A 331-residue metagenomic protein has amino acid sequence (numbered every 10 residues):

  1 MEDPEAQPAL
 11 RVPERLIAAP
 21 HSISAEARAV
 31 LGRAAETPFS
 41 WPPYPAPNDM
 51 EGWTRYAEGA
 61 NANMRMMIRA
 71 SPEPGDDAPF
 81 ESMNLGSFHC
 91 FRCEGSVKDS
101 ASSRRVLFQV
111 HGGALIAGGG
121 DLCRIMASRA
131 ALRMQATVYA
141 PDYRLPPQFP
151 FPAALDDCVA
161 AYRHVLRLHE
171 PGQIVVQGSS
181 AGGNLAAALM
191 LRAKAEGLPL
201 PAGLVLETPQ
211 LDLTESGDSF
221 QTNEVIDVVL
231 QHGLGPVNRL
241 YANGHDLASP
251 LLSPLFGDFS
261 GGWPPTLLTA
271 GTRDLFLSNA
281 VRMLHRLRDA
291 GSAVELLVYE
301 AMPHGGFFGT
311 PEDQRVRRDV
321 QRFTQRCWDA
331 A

Functional and structural regions predicted by a protein language model:
M1-K98, D329: A glycine/proline-hinged amphipathic helix-loop "lid/cap" segment that gates access to hydrophobic ligand pockets
P79-A331: Alpha/beta-hydrolase superfamily serine-hydrolase fold, recognizing
